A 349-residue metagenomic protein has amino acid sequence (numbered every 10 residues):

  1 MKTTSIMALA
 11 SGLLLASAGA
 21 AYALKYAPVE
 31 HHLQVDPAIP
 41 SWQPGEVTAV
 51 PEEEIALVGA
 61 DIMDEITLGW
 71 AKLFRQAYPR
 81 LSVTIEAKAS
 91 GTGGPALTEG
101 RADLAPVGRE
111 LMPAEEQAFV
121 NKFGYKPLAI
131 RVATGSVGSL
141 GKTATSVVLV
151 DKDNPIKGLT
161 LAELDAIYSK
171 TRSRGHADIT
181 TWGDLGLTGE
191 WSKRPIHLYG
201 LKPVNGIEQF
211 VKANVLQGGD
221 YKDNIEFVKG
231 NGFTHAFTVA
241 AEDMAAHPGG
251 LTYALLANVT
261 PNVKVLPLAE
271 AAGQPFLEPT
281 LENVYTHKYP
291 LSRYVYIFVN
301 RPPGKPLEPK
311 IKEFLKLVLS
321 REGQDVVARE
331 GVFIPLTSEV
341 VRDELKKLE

Functional and structural regions predicted by a protein language model:
T4-A20: Gram-negative bacterial Sec-dependent N-terminal signal peptides
Y22-E349: Flexible loop/hinge segments at secondary-structure junctions
